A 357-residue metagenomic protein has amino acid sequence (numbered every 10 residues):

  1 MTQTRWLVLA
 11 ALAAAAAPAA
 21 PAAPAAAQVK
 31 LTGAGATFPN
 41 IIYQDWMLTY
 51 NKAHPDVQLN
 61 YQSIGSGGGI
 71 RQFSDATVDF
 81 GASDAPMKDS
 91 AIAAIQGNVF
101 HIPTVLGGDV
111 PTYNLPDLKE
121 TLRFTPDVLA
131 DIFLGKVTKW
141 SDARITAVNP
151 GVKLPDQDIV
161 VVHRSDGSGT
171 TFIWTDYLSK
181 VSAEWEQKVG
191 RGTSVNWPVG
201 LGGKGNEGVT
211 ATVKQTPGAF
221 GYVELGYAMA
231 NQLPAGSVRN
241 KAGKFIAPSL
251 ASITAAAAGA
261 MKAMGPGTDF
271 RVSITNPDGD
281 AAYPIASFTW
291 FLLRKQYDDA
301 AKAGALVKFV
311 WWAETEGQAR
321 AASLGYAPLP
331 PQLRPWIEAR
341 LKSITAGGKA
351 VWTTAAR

Functional and structural regions predicted by a protein language model:
M1-A10: Bacterial N-terminal signal peptides that target proteins for export
A11-A16, T345: Generic low-complexity, intrinsically disordered sequence content enriched in small uncharged/hydrophobic residues
A15-A25: C-terminal segment of classical bacterial N-terminal signal peptides
P24-R357: Flexible loop/hinge segments at secondary-structure junctions
